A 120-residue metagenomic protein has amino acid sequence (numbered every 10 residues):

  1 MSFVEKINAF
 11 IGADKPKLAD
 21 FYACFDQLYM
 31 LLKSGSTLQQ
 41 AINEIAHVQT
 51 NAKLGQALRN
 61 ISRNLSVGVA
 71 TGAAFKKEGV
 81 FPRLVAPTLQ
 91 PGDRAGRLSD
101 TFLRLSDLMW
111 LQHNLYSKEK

Functional and structural regions predicted by a protein language model:
M1-K120: Catalytic metal-binding core of the metallo-beta-lactamase
